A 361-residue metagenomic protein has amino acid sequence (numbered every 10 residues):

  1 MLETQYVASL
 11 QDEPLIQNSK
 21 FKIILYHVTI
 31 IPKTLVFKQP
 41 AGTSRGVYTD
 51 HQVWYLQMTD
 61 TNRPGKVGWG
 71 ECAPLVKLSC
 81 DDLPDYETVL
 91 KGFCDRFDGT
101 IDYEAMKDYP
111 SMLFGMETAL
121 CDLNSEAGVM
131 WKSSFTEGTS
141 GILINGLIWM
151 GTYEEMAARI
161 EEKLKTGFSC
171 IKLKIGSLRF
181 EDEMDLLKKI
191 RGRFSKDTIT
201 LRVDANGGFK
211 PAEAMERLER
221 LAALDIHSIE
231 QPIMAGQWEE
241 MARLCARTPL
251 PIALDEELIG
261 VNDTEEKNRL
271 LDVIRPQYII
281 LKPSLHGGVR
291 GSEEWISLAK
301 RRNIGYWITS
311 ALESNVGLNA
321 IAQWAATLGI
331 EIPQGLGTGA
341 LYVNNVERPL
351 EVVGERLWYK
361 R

Functional and structural regions predicted by a protein language model:
M1-I24: Intrinsic disorder/low-complexity segments
L10-E13, L78, N124, N262: Extended rod-forming repeat segments used as scaffolds/tethers
K22-L201, N206-G208, A212-M215, A222 (+1 more regions): N-terminal capping/lid subdomain adjacent to the active-site entrance of alpha/beta enzymes
K33-V36, M150, L258, L312 (+1 more regions): Short, solvent-exposed coil/turn elements at secondary-structure transition points
C72, Q231, L336: Active-site donor-binding loop signature of nucleotide-sugar glycosyltransferases
L178-A325, Y342-V353: Catalytic core of soluble alpha/beta enzymes
G329-Q334: Short helix/strand-capping turn motifs
